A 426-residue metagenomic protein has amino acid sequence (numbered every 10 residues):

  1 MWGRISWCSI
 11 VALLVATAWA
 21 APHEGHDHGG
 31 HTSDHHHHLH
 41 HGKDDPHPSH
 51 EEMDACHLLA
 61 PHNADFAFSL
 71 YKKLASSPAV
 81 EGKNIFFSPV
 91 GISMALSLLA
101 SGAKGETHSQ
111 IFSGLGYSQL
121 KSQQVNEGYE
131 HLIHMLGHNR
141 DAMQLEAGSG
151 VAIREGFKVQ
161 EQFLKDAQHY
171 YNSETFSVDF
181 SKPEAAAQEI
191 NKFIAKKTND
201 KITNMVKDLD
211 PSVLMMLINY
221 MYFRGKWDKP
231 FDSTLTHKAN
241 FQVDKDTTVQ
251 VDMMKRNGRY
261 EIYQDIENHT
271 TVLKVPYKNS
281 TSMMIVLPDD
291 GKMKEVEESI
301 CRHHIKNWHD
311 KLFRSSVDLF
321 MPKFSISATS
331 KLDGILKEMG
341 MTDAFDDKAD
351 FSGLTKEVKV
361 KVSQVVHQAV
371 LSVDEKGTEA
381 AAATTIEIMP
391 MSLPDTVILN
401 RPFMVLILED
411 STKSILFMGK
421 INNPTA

Functional and structural regions predicted by a protein language model:
W2-F180, T378-A381, I421: Detector for small/aliphatic-rich hydrophobic stretches
H28, G82, Q119-G291, D310-S392: Non-catalytic, conformational "gating/processing" segments within enzyme and secreted inhibitor domains
F86, M94-S97, M283-V286, L406 (+1 more regions): Structural recognition of the beta-strand scaffold that forms the well-ordered cores of secreted hydrolase catalytic
F86-K104, S212-W227, S414: Hydrophobic/aromatic-rich, well-ordered segments within soluble, folded domains that form packed cores
T107-I111, M293-V296, A328-S330, I415-F417 (+1 more regions): Extracytoplasmic/secreted cell-surface and envelope-processing proteins
I111-L115, F231-K238, V296-N307: Short Gly/aromatic-enriched secondary-structure transition segments
H367-A369, E375-A426: C-terminal soluble interaction/assembly domains
